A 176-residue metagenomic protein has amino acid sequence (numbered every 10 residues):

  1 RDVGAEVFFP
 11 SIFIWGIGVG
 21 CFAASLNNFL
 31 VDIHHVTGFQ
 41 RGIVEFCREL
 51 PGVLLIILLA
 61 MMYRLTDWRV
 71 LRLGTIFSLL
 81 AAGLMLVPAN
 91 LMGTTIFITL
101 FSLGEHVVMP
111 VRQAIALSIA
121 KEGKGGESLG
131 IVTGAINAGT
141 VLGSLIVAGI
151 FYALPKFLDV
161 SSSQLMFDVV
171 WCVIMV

Functional and structural regions predicted by a protein language model:
R1-G52: Helix-loop boundary and gating motifs at the non-cytosolic
D2-V3, L86-F97: Helix-loop junctions at membrane interfaces in 12-TM secondary transporters
F13, A81, M92-V108: Hydrophobic core of transmembrane alpha-helices in multi-pass small-molecule transporters, especially MFS/SLC-type
L26, V107-A120: Intracellular juxtamembrane helix-capping segments at the cytosolic ends of symmetry-related transmembrane helices
D32-I33, I56-R64, L142-M166, V170: Transmembrane alpha-helix termini and helix-breaking/packing motifs in multi-pass membrane transporters
Y63-I76: Cytoplasmic membrane-interface "Motif A"-like loop-to-helix N-cap segments of 12-TM Major Facilitator Superfamily
I76-N90: C-terminal ends and interior cores of transmembrane alpha-helices in multi-pass membrane transporters/permeases
L129-A148: Glycine-rich segments within core transmembrane alpha-helices of 12-TM secondary carriers
